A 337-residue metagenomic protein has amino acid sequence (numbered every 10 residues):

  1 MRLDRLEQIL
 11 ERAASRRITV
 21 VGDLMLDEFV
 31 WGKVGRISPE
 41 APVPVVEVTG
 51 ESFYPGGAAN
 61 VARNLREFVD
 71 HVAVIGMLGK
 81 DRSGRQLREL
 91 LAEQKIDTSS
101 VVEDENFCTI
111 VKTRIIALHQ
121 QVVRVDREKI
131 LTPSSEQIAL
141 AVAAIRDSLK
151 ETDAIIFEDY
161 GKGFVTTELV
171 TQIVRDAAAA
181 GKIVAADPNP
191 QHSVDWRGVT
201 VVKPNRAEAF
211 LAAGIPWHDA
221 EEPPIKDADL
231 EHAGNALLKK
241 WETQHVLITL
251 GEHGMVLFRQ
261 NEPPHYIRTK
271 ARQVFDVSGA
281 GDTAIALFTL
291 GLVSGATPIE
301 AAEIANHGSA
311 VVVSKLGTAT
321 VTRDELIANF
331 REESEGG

Functional and structural regions predicted by a protein language model:
M1-G35, F330: Positively charged, low-complexity intrinsically disordered leader regions
R2-Q8, P39, V43-I110, N329: Substrate-binding N-lobe of the ribokinase-like
A13, L149-K150, W196: A short, aliphatic-rich alpha-helical micro-motif
T19-V21, R124, D153-I156, A185 (+2 more regions): Structural motif
S99-F107, R114-L149: Conserved phosphate-binding/catalytic loop of the ribokinase/pfkB sugar-kinase fold
E151-F164: Short acidic, glycine-rich surface-loop motifs adjacent to enzyme active sites
K162-P264: Conserved phosphate/ATP/ADP-binding segment of small-molecule kinases
K240, Q244-H245, K270-E333: Conserved post-catalytic alpha-helical subdomain immediately downstream of the catalytic base and nucleotide-binding
